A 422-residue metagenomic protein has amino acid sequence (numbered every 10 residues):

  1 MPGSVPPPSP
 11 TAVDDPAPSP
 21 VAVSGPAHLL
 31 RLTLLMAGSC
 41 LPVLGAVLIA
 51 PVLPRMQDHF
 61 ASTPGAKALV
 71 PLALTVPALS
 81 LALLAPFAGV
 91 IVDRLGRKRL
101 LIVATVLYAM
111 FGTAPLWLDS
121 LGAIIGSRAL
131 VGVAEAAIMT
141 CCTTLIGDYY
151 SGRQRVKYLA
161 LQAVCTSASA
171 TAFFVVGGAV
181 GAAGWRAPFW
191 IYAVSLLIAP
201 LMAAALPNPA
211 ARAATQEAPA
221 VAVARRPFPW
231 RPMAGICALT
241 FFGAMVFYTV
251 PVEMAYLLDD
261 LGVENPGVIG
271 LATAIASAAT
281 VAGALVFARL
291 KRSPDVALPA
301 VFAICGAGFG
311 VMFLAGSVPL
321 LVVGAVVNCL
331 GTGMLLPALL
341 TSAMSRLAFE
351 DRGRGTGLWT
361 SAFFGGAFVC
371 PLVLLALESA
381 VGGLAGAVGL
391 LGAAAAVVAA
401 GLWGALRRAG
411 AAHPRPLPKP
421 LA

Functional and structural regions predicted by a protein language model:
V52-L83: Extracellular/periplasmic helix-loop-helix junction of adjacent transmembrane segments in MFS-like secondary
A82-G122: Conserved MFS/SLC helix-loop-helix module at the cytosolic interface between two early adjacent transmembrane helices
L83-G96, A282-D295, E378: Helix-to-loop junctions at the C-terminal end of transmembrane segments in multipass secondary transporters
L107, F111-A114, G122-V131, P319-V327: Paired small-residue
L121, S127-S167: Cytoplasmic helix-loop-helix junction between adjacent transmembrane helices in 12-TM secondary transporters
G152-Q154, L161-A211: Helix-loop-helix hairpin linking two adjacent transmembrane segments in secondary transporters
P294-L339: C-terminal transmembrane helical hairpin of 12-TM major facilitator-type secondary transporters
M344-G382: A late C-terminal transmembrane helix in Major Facilitator Superfamily
